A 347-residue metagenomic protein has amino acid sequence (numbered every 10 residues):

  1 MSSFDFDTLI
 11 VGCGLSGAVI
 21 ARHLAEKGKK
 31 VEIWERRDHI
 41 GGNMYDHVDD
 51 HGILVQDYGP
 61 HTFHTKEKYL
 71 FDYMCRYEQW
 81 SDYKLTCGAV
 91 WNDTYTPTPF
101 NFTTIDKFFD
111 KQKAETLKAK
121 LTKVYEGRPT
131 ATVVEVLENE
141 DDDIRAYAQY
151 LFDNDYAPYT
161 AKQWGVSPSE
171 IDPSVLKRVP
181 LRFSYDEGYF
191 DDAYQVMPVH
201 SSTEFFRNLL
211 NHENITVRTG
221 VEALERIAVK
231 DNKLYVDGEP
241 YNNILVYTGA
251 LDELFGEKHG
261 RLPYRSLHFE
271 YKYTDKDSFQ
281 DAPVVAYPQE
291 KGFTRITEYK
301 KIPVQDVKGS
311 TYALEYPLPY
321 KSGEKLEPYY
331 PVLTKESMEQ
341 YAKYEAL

Functional and structural regions predicted by a protein language model:
F6-I33: N-terminal Rossmann-like FAD-binding beta1-loop-alpha1 element of flavoenzymes
V11-C13, W34-R36, F63-K66, N154 (+3 more regions): Short His-Asn-centered micro-motif
A25-D50: Glycine-rich FAD pyrophosphate-binding loop
K30, L54, Q79, N214-T216: Conserved beta-strand segments of alpha/beta enzyme cores
D46-Y73: N-terminal glycine-rich dinucleotide-binding loop that anchors FAD/FMN and/or NAD(P) in oxidoreductases
E67-F71, W80-S184: Mobile amphipathic helical/loop "lid" adjacent to a hydrophobic cofactor/ligand pocket
R178-G256: Helical element adjacent to the flavin cofactor pocket in flavoenzyme catalytic cores
E225-E345: Mid-domain catalytic core of redox enzymes that form a hydrophobic substrate pocket/lid adjacent to a catalytic redox
